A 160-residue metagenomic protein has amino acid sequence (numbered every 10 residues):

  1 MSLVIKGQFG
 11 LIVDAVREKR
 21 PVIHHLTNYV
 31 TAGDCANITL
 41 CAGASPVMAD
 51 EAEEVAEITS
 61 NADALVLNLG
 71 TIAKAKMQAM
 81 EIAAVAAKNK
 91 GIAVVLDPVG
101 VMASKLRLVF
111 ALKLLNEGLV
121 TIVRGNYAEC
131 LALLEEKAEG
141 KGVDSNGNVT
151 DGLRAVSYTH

Functional and structural regions predicted by a protein language model:
S2-L96: Conserved N-terminal subdomain of the carbohydrate kinase-like
A64-V156: Conserved beta-alpha-beta core of the PfkB/ribokinase-like small-molecule kinase fold
T159-H160: Conserved small/polar residues in nucleotide/adenosyl-binding loops
